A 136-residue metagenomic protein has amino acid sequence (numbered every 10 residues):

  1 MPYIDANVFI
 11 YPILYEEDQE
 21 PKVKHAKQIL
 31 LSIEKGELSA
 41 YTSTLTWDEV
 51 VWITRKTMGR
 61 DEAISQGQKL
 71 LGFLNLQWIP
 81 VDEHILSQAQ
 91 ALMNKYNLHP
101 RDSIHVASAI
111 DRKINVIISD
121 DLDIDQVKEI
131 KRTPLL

Functional and structural regions predicted by a protein language model:
M1-T42, R55-E62, L122, R132 (+1 more regions): Short, well-structured N-terminal submotif of metal-dependent ribonuclease cores
V8, T46, I85, H105 (+1 more regions): Alpha-helix capping/helix-boundary segments
F9, E49-I53, Q88: A general alpha-helix detector
K27, E49-Q77: Active-site-proximal, substrate-binding regions of enzyme catalytic domains and RNA-binding/basic surfaces
S32-I33, L70, L92: Hydrophobic helix-cap positions at the C-terminus of alpha-helices in RecA-like/P-loop ATPase nucleotide-binding cores
K35-E37, F73-L74, K95, K113 (+1 more regions): Structured helix-beta-strand junction loops
L76-V116: Active-site neighborhoods of divalent-metal-dependent phosphate/nucleic-acid chemistry enzymes
S103-L136: Acidic, metal-binding active-site segment of PIN/NYN-like and related structure-specific nucleases
